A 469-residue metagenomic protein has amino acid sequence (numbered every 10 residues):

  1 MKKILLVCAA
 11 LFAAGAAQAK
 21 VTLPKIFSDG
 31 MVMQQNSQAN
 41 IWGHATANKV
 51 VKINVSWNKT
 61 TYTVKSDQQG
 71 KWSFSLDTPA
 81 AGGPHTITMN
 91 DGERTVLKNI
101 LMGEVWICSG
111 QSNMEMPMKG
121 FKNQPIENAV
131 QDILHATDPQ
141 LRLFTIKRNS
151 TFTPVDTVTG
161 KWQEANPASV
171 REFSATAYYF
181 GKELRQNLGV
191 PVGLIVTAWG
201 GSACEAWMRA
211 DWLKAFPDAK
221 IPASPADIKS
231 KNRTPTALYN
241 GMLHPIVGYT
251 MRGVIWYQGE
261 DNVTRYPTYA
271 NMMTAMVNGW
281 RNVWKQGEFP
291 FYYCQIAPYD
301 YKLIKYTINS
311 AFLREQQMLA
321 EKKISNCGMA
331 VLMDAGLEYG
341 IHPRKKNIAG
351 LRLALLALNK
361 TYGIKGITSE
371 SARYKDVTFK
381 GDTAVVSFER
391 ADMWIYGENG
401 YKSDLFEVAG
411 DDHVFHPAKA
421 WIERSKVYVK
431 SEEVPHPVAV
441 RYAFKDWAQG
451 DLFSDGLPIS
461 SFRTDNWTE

Functional and structural regions predicted by a protein language model:
M1-T22: Bacterial Sec-dependent N-terminal signal peptides
K20-E469: Cell-envelope and extracellular/periplasmic
